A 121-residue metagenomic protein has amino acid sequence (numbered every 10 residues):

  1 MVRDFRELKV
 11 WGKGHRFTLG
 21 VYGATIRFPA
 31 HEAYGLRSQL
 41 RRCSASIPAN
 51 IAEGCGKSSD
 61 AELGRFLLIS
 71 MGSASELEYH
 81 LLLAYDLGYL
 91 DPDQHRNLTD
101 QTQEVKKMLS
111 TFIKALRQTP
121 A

Functional and structural regions predicted by a protein language model:
M1-A121: Amphipathic alpha-helical assembly/interaction segments
